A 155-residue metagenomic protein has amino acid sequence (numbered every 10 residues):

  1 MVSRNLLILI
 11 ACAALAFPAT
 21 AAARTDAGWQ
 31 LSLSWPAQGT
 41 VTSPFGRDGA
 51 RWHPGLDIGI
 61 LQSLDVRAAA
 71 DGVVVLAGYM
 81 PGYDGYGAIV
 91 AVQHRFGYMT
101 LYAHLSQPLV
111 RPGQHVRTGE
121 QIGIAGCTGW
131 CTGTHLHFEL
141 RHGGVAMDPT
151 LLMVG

Functional and structural regions predicted by a protein language model:
M1-G28: N-terminal secretion targeting segments of exported proteins
A23-P36, G59-Q62, Q107-E120, E139-G155: Acidic, glycine-rich catalytic/binding loops that coordinate metals and/or anionic ligands
Q38-A70: Short glycine/threonine/proline-enriched tight-turn/helix- or strand-capping micro-motif at secondary-structure
S43, I60, L76, H104-Q107 (+1 more regions): A residue-level detector for short acidic-glycine micro-motifs
G46, S63, Y79-M80, R95-G97 (+2 more regions): Solvent-exposed coil/turn segments that connect beta secondary-structure elements in extracytoplasmic/periplasmic
H53, A68-L109, T134-E139: Zn2+-dependent peptidoglycan hydrolase active-site motif and core
I58, A88-V92, R117-W130, F138: Short hydrophobic beta/alpha edge segments that flank linear recognition/processing sites
D65-L76, V110-A125: Short, well-structured beta-strand-loop connectors
